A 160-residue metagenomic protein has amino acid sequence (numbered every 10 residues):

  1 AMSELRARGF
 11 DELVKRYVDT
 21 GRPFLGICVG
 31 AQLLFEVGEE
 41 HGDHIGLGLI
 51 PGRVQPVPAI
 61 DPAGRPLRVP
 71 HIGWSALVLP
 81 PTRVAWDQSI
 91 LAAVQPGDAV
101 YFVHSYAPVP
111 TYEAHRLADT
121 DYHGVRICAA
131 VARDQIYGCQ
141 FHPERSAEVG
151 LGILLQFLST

Functional and structural regions predicted by a protein language model:
A1-L5, V78-P81: Short, flexible loop segments at the rims of nucleotide/cofactor-binding pockets, characterized by
M2-G73, L155: Cysteine-nucleophile active-site neighborhood
D19, G52-T160: Amide-donor transfer/coupling interface in amidating biosynthetic enzymes
